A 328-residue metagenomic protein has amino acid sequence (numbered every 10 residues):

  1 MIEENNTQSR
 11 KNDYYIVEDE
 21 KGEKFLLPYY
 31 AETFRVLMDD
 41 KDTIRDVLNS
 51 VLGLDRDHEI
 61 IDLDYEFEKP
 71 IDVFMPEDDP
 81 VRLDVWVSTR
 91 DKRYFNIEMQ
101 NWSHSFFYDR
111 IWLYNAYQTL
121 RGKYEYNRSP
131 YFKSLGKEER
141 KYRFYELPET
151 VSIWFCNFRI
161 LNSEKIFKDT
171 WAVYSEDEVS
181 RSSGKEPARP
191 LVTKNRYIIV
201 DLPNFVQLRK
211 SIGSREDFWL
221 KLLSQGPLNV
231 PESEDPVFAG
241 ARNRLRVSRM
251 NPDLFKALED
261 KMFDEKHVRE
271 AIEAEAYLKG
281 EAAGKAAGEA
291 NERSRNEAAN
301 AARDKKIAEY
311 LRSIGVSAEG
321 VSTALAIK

Functional and structural regions predicted by a protein language model:
M1-R196, V206, H267, E275 (+1 more regions): Accessory alpha/beta interaction modules
I2-F25, W86, F95-Q100, N204 (+1 more regions): Short, charged alpha-helical interaction segments and adjacent helix-coil junctions
